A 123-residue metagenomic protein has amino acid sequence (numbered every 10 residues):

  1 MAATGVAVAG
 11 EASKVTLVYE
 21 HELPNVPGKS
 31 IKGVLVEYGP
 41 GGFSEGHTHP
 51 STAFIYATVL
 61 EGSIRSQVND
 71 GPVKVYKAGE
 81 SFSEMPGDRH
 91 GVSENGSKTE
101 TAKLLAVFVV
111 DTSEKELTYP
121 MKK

Functional and structural regions predicted by a protein language model:
A3-E11: Sec/Tat signal peptide C-region and signal peptidase I cleavage site
S13-G46, T52: A short glycine-rich, His/Asp/Glu-containing loop-to-beta-strand
L23-G28, E37-P40, D70-G87: Short acidic-glycine-tyrosine-enriched beta hairpin
G28-G33, S51-F54, G71, G87 (+1 more regions): Extracytoplasmic
E45-P50, V68, V75, S93-G96: Short histidine-centered beta-strand/loop micro-motifs that create catalytic or ligand/metal-coordination sites
T52-G71, A78-E80: Glycine- and acidic-residue-biased ligand/ion/polar-headgroup-sensing regions
V73, G87-E114: Ligand-binding loop in jelly-roll beta-barrel domains
K115-K123: Short, low-complexity, Pro/Ser/Thr/Gly-rich segments in the mature regions of secreted, periplasmic
